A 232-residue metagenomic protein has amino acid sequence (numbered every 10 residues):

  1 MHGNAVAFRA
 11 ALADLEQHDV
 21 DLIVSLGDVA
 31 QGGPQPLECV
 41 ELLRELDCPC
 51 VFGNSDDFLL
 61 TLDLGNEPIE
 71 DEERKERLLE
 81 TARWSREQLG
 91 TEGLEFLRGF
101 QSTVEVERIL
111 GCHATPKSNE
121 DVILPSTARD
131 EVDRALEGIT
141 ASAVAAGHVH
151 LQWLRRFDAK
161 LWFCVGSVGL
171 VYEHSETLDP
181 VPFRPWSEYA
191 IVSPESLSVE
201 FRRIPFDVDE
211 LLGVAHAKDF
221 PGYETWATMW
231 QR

Functional and structural regions predicted by a protein language model:
M1-C48: N-terminal active-site segment of His-dependent metallophosphoesterases
H2-A7, Q31-P34, S55-T61, K117-N119 (+2 more regions): Active-site environment of divalent metal-dependent phosphoester hydrolases
L15-D19, V106, E137-T140, I191-S193: Glycine-rich phosphate-binding loop signature in dinucleotide/nucleotide-binding domains
I23-D28, G32, P49-N54, C112 (+2 more regions): Active-site neighborhood of phospho(di)ester-bond hydrolases with catalytic His/Asp-centered motifs
C39-V40, E45-V106, S126-T140: Active-site neighborhood of divalent metal-dependent phosphoester bond hydrolases
T103, G111, L154, Y189-I191: Conserved hydrophobic/aromatic beta-strand scaffold that supports enzyme active sites
R129-R155, K160-F163: Anionic-ligand binding region
R156-R232: Acidic, His/Gly-rich catalytic cores of divalent-metal-dependent hydrolytic chemistry
